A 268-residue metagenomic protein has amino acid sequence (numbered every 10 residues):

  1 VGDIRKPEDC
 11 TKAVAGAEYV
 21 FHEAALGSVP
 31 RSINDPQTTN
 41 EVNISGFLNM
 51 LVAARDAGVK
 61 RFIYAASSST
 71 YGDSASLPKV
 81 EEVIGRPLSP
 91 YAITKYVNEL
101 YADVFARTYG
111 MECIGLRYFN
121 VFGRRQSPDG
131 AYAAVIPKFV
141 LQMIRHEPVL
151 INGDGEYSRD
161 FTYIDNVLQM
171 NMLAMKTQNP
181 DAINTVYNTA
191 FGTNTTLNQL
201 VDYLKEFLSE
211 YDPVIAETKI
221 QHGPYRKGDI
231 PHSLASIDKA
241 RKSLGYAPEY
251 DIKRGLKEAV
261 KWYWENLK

Functional and structural regions predicted by a protein language model:
V1-V121, Y250, K257-K261, N266: N-terminal Rossmann-like NAD(P)+-binding domain of SDR-like oxidoreductases, especially those catalyzing
R31-S32, D73-A75, R125, F161 (+1 more regions): Short glycine-/acidic-enriched loop or helix-start segments at secondary-structure transitions that form or flank
N49, Q126-S127, Y157-R159: Heptad-repeat alpha-helical coiled-coil signaling segments
L77-R86, A134, Q221-P224, I237-K239: Short glycine/proline- and charge-enriched loop/turn segments that cap or connect secondary-structure elements
P90, N98, Y132, L197 (+1 more regions): Conserved donor sugar-nucleotide recognition element shared by glycan-biosynthetic enzymes
V97, Y101, F105, V135 (+3 more regions): Hydrophobic alpha-helix immediately C-terminal to the catalytic Tyr-X-X-X-Lys motif of short-chain
P128, A134-V135: Conserved catalytic loops of nucleotide-sugar-dependent glycosyltransferases that act on lipid-linked
M143-K268: C-terminal substrate-binding subdomain of Rossmann-fold SDR/epimerase-dehydratase oxidoreductases
